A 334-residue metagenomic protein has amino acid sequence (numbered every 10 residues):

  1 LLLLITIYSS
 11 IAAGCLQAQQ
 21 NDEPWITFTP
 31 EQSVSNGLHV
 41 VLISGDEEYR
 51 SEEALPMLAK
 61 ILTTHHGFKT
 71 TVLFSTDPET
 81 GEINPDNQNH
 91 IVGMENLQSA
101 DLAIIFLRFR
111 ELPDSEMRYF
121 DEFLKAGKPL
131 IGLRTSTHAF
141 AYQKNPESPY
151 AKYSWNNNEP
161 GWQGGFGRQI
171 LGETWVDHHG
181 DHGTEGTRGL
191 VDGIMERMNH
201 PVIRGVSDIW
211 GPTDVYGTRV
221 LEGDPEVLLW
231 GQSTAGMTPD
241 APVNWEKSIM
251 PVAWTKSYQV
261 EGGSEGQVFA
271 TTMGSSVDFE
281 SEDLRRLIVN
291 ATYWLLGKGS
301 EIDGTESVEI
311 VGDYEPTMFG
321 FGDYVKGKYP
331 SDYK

Functional and structural regions predicted by a protein language model:
L1-A13: Bacterial N-terminal signal peptides
C15-Q17: Sec/Tat signal peptide C-region and signal peptidase I cleavage site
Q20-S35, E53-A54, I61-H65, A235-K334: Extracellular ligand-binding/catalytic regions of CAZymes and related secreted enzymes and adhesion modules
I26-T29, V41-I43, E47-F140: Helical hinge/lid and interdomain linker segments adjacent to catalytic or ligand-binding clefts that mediate domain
S35-N36, Q98-S99, A126, M198 (+2 more regions): Residue-level preference for short coil/turn positions at secondary-structure junctions
N36, A54, L58, N96 (+5 more regions): Stable alpha-helical elements in mature extracytoplasmic
N36, L133-P239, G304-K334: An acidic, glycine-rich "communication" segment
G45-E48, G180, T184-V191, I203 (+2 more regions): Active-site rim elements
